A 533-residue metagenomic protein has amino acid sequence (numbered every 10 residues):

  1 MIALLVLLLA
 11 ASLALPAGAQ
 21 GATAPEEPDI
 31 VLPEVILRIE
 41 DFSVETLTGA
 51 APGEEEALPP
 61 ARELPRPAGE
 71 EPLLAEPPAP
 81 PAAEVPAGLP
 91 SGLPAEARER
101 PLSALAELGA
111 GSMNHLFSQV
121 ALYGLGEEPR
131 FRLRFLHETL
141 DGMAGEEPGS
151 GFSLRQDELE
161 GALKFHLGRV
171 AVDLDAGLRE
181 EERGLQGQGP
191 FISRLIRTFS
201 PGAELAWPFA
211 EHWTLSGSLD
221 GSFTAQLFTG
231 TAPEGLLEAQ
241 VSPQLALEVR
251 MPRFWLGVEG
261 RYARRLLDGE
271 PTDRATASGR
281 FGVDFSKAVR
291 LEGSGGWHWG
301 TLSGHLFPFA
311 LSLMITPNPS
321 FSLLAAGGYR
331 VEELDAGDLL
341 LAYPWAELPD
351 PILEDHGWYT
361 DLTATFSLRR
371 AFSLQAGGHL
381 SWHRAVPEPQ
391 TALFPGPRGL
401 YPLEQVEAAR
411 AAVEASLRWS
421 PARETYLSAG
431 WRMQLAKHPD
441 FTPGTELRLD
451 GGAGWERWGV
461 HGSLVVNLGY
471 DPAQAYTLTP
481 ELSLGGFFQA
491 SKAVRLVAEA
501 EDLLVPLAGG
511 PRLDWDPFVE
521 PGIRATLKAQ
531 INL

Functional and structural regions predicted by a protein language model:
A87-G88, A97-L159, G168-V170, E180-E182: Outer-membrane beta-barrel translocator/receptor signature
R100-L102, N114-S118, S153-L159, S193-P201 (+10 more regions): Residues that define the transmembrane beta-barrel architecture of outer-membrane proteins
L108-S112, G126, H137-D141, L167-R169 (+17 more regions): Transmembrane beta-strands of outer-membrane beta-barrel pores
V120-G124, G161-F165, P201-W207, A239-V249 (+10 more regions): Residues on the lipid-exposed face of transmembrane beta-strands in outer-membrane beta-barrel proteins
E128-R132, R169-L174, A210-G217, R250-V258 (+9 more regions): Repeated loop/turn-to-beta-strand initiation elements of outer-membrane beta-barrel proteins
D141-E158, D175-A210, D220-Q240, G269-E270: Flexible loop and strand-edge segments within Gram-negative outer membrane beta-barrel domains
P349-L353, Y359-T365, S373-G430, E446-R448: Outer membrane beta-barrel strand-and-loop segments of large Gram-negative receptors, especially TonB-dependent
V494-R495, V519-L533: Outer-membrane beta-barrel "beta-signal"
